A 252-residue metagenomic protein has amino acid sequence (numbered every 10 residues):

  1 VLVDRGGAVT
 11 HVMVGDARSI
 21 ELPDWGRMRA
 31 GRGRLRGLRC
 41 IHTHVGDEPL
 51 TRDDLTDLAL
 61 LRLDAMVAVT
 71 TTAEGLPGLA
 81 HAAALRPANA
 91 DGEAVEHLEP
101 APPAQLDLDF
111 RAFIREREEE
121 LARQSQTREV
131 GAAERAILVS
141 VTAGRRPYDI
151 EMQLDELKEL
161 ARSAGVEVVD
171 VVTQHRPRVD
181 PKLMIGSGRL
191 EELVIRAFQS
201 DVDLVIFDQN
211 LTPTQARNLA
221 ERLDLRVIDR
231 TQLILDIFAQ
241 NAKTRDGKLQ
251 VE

Functional and structural regions predicted by a protein language model:
V1-R230, I234: N-terminal accessory targeting/assembly segments
L233-E252: Extended, highly charged alpha-helical segments
